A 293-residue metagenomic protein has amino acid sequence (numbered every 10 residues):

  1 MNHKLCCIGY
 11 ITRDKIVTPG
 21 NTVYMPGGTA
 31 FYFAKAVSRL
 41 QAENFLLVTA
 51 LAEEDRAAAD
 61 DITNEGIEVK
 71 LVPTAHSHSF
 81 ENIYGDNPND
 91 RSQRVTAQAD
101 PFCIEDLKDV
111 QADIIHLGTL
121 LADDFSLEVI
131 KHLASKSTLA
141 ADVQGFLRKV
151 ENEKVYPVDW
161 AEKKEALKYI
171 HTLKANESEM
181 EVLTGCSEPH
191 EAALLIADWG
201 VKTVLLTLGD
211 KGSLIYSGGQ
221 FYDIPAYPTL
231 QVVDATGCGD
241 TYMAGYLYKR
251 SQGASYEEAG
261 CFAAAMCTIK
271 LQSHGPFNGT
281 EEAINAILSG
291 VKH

Functional and structural regions predicted by a protein language model:
N2, R13-Y24, R39-G118, D123 (+2 more regions): Conserved N-terminal subdomain of the carbohydrate kinase-like
C6, L139-D142, L205: Structural detector of well-ordered beta-strand residues that form the stable sheet scaffold of enzyme domains
Y10-I11, T29, T241: Active-site metal-binding loops of divalent metal-dependent hydrolases
G20-M25, E153-Y156, L230: Short glycine-enriched, charge-decorated loop/helix-capping segments at active-site entrances that position
G28-R39: Histidine-anchored nucleotide/phosphate-binding helix
V37, N176, G239: Short, conserved phosphate/pyrophosphate- and ester-handling motifs at nucleotide-, phospho-/glycolipid
G118-L194: Conserved beta-alpha-beta core of the PfkB/ribokinase-like small-molecule kinase fold
D159-K164, P189-H293: Conserved phosphate-binding/catalytic region of the ribokinase-like
